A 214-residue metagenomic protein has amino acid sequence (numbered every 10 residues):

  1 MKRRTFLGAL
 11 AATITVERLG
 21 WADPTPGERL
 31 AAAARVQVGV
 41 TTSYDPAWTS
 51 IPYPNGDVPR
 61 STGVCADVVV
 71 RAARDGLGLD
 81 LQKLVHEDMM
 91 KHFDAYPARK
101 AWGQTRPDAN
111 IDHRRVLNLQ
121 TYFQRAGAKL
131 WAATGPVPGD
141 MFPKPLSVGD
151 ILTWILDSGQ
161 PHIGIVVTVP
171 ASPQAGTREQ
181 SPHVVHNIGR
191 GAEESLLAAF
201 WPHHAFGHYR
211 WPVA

Functional and structural regions predicted by a protein language model:
T5-A22: N-terminal export signals
T13-I14, T41, G76, A171: Generic hydrophobic alpha-helical segments
W21-Q124, A128: N-terminal capping segments
L81-K83, V166, H203-A205: A structural signal for short, hydrophobic beta-strand segments that form beta-sheets in beta-rich/all-beta domains
M90-V185: ...with weaker cross-activation on analogous glycine-rich loops/strands in unrelated enzymes
Q180-A192, L196-A214: Low-complexity, Gly/Ser/Thr/Pro-rich intrinsically disordered linker/tail segments
